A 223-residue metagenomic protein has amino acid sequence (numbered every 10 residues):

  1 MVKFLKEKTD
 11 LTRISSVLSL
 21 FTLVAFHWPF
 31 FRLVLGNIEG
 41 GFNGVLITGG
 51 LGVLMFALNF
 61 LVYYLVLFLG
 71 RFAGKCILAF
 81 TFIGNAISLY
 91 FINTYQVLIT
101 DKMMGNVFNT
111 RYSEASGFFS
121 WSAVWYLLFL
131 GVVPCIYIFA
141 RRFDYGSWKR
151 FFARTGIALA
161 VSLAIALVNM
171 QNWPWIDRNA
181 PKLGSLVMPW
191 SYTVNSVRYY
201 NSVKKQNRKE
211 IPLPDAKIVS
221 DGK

Functional and structural regions predicted by a protein language model:
V2-L186: Transmembrane and membrane-interface helices of multi-pass, inner-membrane envelope-modifying transferases
M170-K223: Membrane-interface segments at or immediately adjacent to transmembrane helices that form the boundary between
